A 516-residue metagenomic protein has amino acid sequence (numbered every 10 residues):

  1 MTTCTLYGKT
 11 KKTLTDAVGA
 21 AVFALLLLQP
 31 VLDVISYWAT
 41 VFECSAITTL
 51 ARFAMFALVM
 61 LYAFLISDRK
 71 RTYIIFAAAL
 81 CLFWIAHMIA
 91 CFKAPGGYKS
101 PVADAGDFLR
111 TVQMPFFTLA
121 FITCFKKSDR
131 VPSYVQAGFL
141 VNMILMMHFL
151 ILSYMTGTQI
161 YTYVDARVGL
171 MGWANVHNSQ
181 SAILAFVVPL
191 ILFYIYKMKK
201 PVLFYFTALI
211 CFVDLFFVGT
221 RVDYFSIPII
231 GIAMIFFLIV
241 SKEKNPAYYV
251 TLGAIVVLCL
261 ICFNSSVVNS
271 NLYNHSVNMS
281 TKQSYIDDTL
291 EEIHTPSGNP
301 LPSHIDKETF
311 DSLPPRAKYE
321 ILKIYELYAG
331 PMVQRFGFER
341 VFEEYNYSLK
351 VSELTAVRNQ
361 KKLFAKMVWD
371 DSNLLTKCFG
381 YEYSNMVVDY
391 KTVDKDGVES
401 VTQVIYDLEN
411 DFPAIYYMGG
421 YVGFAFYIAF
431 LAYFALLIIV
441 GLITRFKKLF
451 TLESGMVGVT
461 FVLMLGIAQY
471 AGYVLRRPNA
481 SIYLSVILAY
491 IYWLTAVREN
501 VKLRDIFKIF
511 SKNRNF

Functional and structural regions predicted by a protein language model:
M1-L65, A86-A94: N-terminal signal-anchor transmembrane segment
V22-L26, L209, N410, Y433-Y470: Loop-to-helix entry and N-terminal half of a specific, functionally important transmembrane alpha helix in multi-pass
S36-T48, Y205-E243, L258-N274, D287 (+2 more regions): Helix-loop-helix junctions and helix-breaking kinks within/between transmembrane helices of multi-pass membrane
T48-M55, F76-I89, Y98-C124, A137 (+1 more regions): Aromatic-anchored transmembrane helix interface
S133-I160, N175-S241, C259-N269: Alpha-helical transmembrane segments of multi-pass inner-membrane proteins
G231, F430, L437, M456-F516: Transmembrane alpha-helices of multi-pass inner-membrane enzymes
S241-L349, D370-S372: A membrane-periplasm/extracellular boundary helix in multi-pass inner-membrane enzymes that assemble envelope glycans
Y328-G419: Long extracytoplasmic/lumenal interhelical loops at the membrane interface of multi-pass membrane proteins
